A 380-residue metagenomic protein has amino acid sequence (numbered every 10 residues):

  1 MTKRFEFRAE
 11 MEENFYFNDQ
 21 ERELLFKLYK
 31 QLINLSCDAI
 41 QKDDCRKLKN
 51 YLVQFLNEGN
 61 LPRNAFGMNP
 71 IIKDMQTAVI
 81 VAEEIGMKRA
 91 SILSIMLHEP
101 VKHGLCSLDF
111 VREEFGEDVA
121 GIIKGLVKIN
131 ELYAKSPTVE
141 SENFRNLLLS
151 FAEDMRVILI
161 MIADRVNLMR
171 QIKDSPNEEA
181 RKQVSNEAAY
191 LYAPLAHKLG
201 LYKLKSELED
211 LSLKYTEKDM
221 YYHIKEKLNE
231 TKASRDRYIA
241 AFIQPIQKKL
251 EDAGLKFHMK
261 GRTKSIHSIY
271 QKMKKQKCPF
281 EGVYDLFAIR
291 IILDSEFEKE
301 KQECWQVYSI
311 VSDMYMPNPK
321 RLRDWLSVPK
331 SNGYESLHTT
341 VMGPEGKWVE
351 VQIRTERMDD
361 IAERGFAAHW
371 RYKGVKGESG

Functional and structural regions predicted by a protein language model:
T2-S36, N57-A65, I71-E84, K88 (+4 more regions): Nucleic-acid processing machinery
L32-R46, L108-D118: Short, mixed-charge amphipathic alpha-helical segments
K42-V53, I71, M75, I92 (+2 more regions): Short, well-structured alpha-helical segments
R46, N50, D109, E113 (+3 more regions): Replace "anionic and nucleotidyl ligands
S91-P100, I160: Active-site alpha-helical segments that house and flank conserved acidic catalytic motifs for diphosphate chemistry
M96-G125, L201: Hydrophobic or amphipathic alpha-helical targeting/insertion segments
